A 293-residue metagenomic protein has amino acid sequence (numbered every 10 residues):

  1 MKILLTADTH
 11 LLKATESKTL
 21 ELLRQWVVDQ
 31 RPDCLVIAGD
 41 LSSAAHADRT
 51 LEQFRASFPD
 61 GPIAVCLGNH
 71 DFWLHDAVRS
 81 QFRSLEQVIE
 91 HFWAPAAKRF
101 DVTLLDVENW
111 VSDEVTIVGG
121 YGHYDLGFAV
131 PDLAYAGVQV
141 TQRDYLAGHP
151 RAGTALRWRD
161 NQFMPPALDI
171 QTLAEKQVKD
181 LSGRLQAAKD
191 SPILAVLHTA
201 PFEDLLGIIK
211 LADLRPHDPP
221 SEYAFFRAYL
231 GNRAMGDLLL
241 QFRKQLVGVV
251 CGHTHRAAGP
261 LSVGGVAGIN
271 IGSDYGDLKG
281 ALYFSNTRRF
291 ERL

Functional and structural regions predicted by a protein language model:
M1-L4, N109-G119, V140-Q142, S262-G268: Beta-strand-turn-beta hairpins that frame and shape the catalytic cleft of phosphate-ester-processing enzymes
M1-V65, D71-A77, L85: N-terminal active-site segment of His-dependent metallophosphoesterases
I3, D33-V36, V115-T116, P192-L194 (+1 more regions): Structural motif
H10-T15, S42-H46, H70-S80, L105-S112 (+5 more regions): Active-site environment of divalent metal-dependent phosphoester hydrolases
R24-V27, T50-F58, K98-E114, A134-A136 (+1 more regions): Short amphipathic alpha-helices and their capping/turn segments at secondary-structure boundaries
D71-L104, R289-L293: Ligand-binding grooves and catalytic loops that recognize ribose/phosphate and carbohydrate rings, and esterified lipid
V118-L194, T199-F226: Active-site-proximal loop/helix segment associated with metal-binding centers of metalloenzymes
H217-A228, R233-V247, T254-L293: Binuclear metal-dependent phosphoesterase catalytic core
